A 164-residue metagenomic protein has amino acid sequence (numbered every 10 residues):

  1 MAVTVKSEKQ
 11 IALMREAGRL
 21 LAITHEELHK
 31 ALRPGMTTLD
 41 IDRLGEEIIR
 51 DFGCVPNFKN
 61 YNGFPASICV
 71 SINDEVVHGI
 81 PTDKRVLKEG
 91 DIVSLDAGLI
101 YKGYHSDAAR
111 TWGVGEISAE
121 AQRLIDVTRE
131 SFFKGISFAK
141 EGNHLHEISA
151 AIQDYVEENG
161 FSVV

Functional and structural regions predicted by a protein language model:
M1-V164: Active-site neighborhoods and metal-handling regions in enzymes and metal-associated proteins
